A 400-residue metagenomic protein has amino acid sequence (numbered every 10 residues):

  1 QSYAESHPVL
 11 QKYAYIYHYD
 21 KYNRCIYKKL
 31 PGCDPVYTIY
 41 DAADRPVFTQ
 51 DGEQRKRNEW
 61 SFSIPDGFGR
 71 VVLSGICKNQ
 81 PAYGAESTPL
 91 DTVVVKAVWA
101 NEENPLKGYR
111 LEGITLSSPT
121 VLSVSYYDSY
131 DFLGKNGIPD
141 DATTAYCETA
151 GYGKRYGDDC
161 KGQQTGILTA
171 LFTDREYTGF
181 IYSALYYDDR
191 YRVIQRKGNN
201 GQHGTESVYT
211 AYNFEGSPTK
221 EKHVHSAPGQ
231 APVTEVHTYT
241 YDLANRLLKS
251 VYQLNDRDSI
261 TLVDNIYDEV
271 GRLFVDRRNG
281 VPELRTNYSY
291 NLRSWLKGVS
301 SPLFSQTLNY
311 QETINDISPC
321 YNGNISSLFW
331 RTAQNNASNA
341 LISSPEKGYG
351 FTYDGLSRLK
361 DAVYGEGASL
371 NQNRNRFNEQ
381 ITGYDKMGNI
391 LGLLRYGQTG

Functional and structural regions predicted by a protein language model:
Q1-G400: Beta-strand elements of repeat-based all-beta scaffolds
